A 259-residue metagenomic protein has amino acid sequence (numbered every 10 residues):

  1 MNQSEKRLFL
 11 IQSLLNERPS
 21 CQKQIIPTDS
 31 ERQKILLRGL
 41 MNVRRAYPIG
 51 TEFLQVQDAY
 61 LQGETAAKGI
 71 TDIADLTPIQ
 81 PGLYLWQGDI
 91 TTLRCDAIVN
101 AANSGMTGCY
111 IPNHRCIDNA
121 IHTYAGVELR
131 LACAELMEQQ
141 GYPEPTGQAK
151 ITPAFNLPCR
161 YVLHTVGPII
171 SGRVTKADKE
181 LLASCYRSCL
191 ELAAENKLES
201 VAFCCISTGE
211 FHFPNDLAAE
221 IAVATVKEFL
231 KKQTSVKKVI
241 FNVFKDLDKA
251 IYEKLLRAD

Functional and structural regions predicted by a protein language model:
M1-D259: Macrodomain-like recognition of ADP-ribose-binding/processing modules
